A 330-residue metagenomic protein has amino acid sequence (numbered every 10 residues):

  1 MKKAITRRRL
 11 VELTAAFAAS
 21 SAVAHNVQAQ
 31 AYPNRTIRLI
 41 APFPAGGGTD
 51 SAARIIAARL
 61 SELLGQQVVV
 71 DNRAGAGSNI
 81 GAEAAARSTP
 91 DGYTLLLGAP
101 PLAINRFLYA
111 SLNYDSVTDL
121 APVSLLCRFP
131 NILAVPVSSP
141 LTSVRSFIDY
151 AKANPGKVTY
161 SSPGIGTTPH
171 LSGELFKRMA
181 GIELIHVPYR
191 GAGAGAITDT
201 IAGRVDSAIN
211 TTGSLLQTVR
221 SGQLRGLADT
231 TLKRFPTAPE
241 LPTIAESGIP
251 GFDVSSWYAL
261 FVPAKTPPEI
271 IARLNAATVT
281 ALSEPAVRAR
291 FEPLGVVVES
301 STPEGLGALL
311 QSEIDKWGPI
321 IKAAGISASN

Functional and structural regions predicted by a protein language model:
M1-F17: N-terminal secretory signal peptides and thylakoid transit peptides that target proteins across membranes
H25-T118, K157, I182-I209, S300 (+1 more regions): N-terminal (or domain-start) structured segment
R87-Y93, F107-G195, I244, W257-R290: Hinge/capping helix and adjacent helix->loop/strand transition within the periplasmic-binding protein
L97-L102, A192-G193, N210-L215, T230-L232 (+2 more regions): Beta->alpha turn/N-cap motifs
R128, L215-S283, S312-D315, S329: C-terminal lobe and pocket-closing loops of periplasmic/extracytoplasmic Venus-flytrap solute-binding proteins
S283, R288-G307: Mature extracytoplasmic/periplasmic domains
T302-N330: Extracellular/periplasmic bilobal clamshell ligand-binding domains
